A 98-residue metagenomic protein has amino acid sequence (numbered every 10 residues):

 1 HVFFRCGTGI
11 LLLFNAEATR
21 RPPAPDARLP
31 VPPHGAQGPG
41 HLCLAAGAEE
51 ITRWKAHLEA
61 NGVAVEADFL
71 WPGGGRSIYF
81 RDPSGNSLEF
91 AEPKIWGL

Functional and structural regions predicted by a protein language model:
H1-R20: Core segments of cupin and vicinal oxygen chelate
V2-R5, A24-H57, R76-R81: Vicinal oxygen chelate
T8, E17, A46-A48, D82-S84 (+1 more regions): Non-catalytic surface loops within mature trypsin-like serine protease
G9-L11, G40, N86: Change "...and in nucleic-acid phosphodiester-cleaving endonucleases..." to "...and in nucleic-acid processing enzymes
L12, R21, E50-T52, L88 (+1 more regions): Residue-level signal for secondary-structure boundary sites
R20-L29, V65, L98: A short, acidic/glycine-rich surface segment
K55-L98: Vicinal oxygen chelate
